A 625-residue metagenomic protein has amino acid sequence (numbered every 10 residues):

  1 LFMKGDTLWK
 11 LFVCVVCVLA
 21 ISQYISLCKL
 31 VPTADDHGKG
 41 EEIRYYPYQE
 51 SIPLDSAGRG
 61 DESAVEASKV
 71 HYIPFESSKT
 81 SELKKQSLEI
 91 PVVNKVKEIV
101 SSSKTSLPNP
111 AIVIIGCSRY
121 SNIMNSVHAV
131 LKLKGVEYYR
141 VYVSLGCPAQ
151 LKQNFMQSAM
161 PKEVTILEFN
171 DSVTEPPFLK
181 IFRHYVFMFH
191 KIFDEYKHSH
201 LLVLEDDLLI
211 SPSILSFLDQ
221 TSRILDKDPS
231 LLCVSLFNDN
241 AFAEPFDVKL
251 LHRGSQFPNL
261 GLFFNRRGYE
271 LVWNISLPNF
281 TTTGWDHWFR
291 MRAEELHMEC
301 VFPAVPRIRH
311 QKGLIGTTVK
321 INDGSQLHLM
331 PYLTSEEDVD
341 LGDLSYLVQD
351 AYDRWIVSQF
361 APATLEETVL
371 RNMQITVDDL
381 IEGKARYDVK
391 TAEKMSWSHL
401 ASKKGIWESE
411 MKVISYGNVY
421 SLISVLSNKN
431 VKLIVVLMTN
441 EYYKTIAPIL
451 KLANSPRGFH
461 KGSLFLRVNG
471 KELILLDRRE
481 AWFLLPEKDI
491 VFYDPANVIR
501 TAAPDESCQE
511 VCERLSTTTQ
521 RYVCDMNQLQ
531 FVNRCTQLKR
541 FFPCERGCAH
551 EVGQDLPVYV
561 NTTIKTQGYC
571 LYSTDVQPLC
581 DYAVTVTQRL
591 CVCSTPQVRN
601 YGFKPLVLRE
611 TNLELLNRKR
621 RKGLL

Functional and structural regions predicted by a protein language model:
K4-V203, L208-D489, L608-L625: Peripheral/terminal regions associated with large enzymatic or DNA-binding modules
T281, D489-P495, L571-T574: Short linear interaction motifs
P448, L464, V558-T563, C591: Extended repeat- or IDR-based interaction platforms in eukaryotic proteins
K488-E506: Extracellular disulfide-stabilized recognition modules
R500-P578: Folded, disulfide-stabilized extracellular/luminal domains of secretory-pathway proteins
V576-L608: Short, structured beta-strand segments at or near domain termini in extracellular proteins/domains
